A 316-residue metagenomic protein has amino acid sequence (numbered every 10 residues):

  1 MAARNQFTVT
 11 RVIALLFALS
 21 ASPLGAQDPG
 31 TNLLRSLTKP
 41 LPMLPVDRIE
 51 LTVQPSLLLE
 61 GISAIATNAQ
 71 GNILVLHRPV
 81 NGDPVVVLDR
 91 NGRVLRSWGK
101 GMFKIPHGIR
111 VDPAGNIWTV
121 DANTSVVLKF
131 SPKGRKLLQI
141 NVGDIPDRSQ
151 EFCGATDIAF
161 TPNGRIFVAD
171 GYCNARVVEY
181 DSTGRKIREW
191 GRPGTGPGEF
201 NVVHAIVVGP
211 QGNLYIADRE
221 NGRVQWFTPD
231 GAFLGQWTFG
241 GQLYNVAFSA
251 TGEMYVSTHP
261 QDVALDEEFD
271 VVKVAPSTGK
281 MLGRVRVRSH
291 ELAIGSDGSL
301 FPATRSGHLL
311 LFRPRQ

Functional and structural regions predicted by a protein language model:
M1-A2, A26: Initiator methionine at the very start of the polypeptide chain
A2-I13: Bacterial N-terminal signal peptides that target proteins for export
R11-S22: Bacterial N-terminal signal peptides
Q27-Q316: Eukaryotic scaffold repeat domains enriched in small/polar residues
